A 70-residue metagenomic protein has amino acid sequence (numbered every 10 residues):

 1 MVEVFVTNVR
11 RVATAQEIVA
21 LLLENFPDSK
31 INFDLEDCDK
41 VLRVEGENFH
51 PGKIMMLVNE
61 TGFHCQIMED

Functional and structural regions predicted by a protein language model:
M1-R10: Short glycine-/aliphatic-rich beta-strand segments at the starts of folded cytosolic domains
V9-N25: Short amphipathic alpha-helix segments
A13, G52-K53: Residues that form or flank phosphate/diphosphate-binding pockets in enzymes that use nucleotide phosphates
N25-P27, V58-Q66: A common structural junction motif
N32-F33, G62-D70: Conserved short beta-strand edge segments in small beta-sheet-based binding/regulatory domains
L35-D39: Short Gly/Ser/Thr- and Asp/Glu-enriched loop/turn motifs at secondary-structure junctions
K40-V44: A generic structural motif
G46-P51: Helix N-cap motif at beta-to-alpha junctions
